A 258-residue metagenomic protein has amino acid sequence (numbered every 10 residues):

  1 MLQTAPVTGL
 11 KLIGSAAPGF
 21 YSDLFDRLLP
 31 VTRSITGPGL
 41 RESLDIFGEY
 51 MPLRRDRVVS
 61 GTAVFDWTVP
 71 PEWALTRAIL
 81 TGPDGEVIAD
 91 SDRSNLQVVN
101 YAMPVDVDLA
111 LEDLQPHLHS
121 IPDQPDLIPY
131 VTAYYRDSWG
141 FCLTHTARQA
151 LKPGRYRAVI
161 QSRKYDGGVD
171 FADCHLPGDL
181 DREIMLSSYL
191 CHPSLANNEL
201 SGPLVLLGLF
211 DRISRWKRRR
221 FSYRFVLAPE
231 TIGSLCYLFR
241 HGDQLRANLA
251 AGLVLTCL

Functional and structural regions predicted by a protein language model:
M1-L258: N-terminal hydrophobic/helix-forming segments and targeting peptides
